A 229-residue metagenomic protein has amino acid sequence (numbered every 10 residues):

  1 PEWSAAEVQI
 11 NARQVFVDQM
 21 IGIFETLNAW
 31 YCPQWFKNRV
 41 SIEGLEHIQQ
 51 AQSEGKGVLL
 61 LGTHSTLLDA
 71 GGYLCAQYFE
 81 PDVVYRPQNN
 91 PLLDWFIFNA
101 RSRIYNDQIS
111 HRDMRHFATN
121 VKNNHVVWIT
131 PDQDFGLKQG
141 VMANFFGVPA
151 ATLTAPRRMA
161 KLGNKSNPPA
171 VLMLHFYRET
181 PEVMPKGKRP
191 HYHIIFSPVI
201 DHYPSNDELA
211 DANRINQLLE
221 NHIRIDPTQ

Functional and structural regions predicted by a protein language model:
P1-L59, D94-A100, Y105: Membrane-anchoring hydrophobic helices of lipid-metabolizing enzymes
E2-W3, R13, Q50-E54, Q77-Y78 (+1 more regions): Non-catalytic C-terminal accessory region of glycerolipid acyltransferases and related lyso-lipid remodeling enzymes
V8, N89, L93, D211: Hydrophobic (often cysteine-bearing) scaffold residues that line and stabilize catalytic clefts of nucleotide/cofactor
Q14, E54-R112, L137-V141: Catalytic core of membrane glycerolipid acyltransferases/transacylases, capturing the structured, soluble-facing
F36, L59, Y85-R86, N144-F145 (+1 more regions): A generic structural signal for short
N38-I42, S65, N90, S110-H111 (+2 more regions): A conditional alpha-helix N-cap/helix-loop micro-motif detector
E43-L45, V84-R86, H111-R112, S197-V199: Conserved beta-strand termini and adjacent loop/short-helix elements that scaffold enzyme active sites in alpha/beta
